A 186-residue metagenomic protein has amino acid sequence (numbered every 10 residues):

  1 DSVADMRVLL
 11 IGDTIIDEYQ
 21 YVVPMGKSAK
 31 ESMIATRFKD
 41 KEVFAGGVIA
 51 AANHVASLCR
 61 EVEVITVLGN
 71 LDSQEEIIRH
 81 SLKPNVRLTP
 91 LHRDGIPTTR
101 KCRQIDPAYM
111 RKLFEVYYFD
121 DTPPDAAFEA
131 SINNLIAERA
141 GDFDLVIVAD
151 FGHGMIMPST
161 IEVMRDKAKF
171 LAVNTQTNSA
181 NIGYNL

Functional and structural regions predicted by a protein language model:
D1-K30, R37-L186: Ribokinase/PfkB-type carbohydrate-kinase core domain
